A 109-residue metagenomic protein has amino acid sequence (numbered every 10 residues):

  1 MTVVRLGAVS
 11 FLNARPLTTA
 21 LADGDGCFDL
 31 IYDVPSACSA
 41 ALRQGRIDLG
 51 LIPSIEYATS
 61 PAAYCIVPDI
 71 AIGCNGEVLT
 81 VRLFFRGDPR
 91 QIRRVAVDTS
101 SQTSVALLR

Functional and structural regions predicted by a protein language model:
M1-R109: Domain-level signature for soluble enzymes in the chorismate/prephenate branch of the shikimate pathway
